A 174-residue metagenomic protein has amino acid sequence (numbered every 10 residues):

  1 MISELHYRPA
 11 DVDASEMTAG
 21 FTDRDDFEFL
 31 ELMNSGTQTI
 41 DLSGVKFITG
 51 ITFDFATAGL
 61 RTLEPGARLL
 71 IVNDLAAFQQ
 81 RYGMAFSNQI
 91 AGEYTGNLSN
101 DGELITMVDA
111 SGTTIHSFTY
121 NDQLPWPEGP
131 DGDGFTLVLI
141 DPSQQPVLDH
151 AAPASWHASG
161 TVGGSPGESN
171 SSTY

Functional and structural regions predicted by a protein language model:
M1-S165, S169-Y174: Activation on beta-sandwich/Ig-like modules and their edge loops
